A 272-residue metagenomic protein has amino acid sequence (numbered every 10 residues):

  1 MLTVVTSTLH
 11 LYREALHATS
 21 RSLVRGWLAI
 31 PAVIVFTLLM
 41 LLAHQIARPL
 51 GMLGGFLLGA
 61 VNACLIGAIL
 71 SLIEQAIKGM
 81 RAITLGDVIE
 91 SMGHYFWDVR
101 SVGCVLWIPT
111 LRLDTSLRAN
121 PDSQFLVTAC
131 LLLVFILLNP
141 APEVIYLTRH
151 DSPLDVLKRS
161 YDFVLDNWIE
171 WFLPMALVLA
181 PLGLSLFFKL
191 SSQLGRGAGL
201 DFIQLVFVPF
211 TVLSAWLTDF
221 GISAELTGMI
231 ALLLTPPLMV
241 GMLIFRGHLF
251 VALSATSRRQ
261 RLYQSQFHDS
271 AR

Functional and structural regions predicted by a protein language model:
M1-R272: Hydrophobic alpha-helical membrane segments
